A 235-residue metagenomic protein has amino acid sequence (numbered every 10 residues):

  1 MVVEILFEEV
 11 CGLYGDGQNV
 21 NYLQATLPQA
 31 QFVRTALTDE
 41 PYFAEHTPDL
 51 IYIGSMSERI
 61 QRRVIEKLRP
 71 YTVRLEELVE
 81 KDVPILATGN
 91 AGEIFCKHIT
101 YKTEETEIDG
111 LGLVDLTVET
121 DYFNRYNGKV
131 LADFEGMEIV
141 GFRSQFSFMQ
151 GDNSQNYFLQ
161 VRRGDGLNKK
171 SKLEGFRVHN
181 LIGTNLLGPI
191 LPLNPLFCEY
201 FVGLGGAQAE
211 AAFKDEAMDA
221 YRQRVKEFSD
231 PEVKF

Functional and structural regions predicted by a protein language model:
M1-E77, P192-F235: N-terminal beta1-alpha1 cap of cysteine-dependent amidohydrolase-like domains
E9, F148, G188-I190: Glycine-rich beta-alpha junction loops
R34, L86-G89, R143, N185: A structural signal for short, well-ordered beta-strand segments and their strand-loop junctions that often border
T47-P48, K81-V83, E107-D109, G136-I139 (+1 more regions): Short coil/turn connectors at secondary-structure junctions
L50-G54, L86, G183-N185: Structural motif
M56-D133: Cysteine-nucleophile active-site neighborhood
Y101-G175: Pocket-forming structural segment of enzyme catalytic cores
N168-G205: A glycine-centered loop/beta-turn motif at secondary-structure junctions
